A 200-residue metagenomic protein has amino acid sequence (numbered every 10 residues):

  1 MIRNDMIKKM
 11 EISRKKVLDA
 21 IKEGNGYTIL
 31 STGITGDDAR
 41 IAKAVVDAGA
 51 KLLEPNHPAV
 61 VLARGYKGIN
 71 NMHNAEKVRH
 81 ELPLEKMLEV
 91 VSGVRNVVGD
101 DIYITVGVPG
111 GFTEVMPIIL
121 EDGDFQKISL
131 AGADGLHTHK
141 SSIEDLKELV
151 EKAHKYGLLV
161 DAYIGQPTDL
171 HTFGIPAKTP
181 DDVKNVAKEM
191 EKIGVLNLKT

Functional and structural regions predicted by a protein language model:
R3-A20, A59-S92, F112-E121, T138-D161 (+1 more regions): Active-site-adjacent beta->alpha loops and helix N-cap segments on the catalytic face of soluble alpha/beta enzymes
D5, G33-A39: N-terminal basic/disordered segments at the start of proteins
E23-L30: Short, basic, glycine/proline-bearing loop/turn elements
I34, L84-V94, I104-V106: Alpha-helix-centered segments that form part of catalytic cores
D38-A42, D145-K147: Short, well-ordered alpha-helical microsegments
V45: Conserved, mostly hydrophobic/aromatic
D101-K199: Conserved anion-binding
